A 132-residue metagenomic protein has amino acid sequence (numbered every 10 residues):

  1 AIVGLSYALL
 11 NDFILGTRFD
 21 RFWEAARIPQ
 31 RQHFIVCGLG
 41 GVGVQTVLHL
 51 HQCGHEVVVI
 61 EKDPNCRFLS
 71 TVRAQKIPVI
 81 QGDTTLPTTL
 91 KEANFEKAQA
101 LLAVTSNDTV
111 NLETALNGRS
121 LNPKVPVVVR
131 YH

Functional and structural regions predicted by a protein language model:
A1-H132: Cytosolic regulatory regions of ion transport systems
